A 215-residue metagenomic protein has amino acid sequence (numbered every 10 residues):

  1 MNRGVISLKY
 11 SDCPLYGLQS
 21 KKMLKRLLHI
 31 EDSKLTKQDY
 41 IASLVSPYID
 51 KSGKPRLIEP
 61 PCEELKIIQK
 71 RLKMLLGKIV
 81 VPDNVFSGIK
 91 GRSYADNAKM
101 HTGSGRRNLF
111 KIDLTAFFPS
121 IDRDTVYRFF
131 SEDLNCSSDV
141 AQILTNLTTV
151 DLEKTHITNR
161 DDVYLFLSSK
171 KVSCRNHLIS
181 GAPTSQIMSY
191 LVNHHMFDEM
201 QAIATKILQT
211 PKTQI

Functional and structural regions predicted by a protein language model:
M1-P47, K51: Non-catalytic, polymerase-adjacent accessory regions of viral genome-replication enzymes
C13, L57-L65, T115, S185: Short secondary-structure transition/capping motifs
K21, H29-S33, L65, Q69 (+2 more regions): Alpha-helix initiation and N-capping motif
K37-S43, G88-G91, Q142-T149: Short linear loop/turn motifs
A42-P82: Active-site substrate-recognition loop segments, prototypically the cytochrome P450 B′-helix/B-C loop
L65-P119, T149: Active-site-proximal segment of RNA-dependent polymerases
S104-Q214: Conserved polymerase palm-domain catalytic core
